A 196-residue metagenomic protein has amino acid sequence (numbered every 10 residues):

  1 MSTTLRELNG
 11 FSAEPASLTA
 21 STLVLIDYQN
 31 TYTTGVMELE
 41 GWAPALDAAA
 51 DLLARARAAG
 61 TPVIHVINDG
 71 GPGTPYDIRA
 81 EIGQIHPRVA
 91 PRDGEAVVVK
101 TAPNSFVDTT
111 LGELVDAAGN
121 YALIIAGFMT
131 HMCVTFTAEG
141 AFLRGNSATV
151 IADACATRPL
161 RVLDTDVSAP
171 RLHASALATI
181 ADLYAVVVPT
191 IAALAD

Functional and structural regions predicted by a protein language model:
M1-T22, D51-A54, T74-D196: Active-site-adjacent betaalpha module
L25-I26, T61-N68, I151: Short beta-strand segments at enzyme active-site cores
Q29-T34: Short acidic, Gly/Ser-rich segments with clustered Asp/Glu that frequently serve as metal-coordination loops in enzyme
G35-P44, I124-T130: Short, glycine-rich nucleotide/cofactor-binding loops
V36, P72-T74: Glycine-rich, proline-tolerant flexible connector loops at the mouths of alpha/beta enzymes
M37-H65: A short alpha/beta connector and helix-capping loop motif
N68-D69, F128: Short, well-ordered beta-to-alpha junction loops that form the rim of enzyme active sites and present histidine/acidic
